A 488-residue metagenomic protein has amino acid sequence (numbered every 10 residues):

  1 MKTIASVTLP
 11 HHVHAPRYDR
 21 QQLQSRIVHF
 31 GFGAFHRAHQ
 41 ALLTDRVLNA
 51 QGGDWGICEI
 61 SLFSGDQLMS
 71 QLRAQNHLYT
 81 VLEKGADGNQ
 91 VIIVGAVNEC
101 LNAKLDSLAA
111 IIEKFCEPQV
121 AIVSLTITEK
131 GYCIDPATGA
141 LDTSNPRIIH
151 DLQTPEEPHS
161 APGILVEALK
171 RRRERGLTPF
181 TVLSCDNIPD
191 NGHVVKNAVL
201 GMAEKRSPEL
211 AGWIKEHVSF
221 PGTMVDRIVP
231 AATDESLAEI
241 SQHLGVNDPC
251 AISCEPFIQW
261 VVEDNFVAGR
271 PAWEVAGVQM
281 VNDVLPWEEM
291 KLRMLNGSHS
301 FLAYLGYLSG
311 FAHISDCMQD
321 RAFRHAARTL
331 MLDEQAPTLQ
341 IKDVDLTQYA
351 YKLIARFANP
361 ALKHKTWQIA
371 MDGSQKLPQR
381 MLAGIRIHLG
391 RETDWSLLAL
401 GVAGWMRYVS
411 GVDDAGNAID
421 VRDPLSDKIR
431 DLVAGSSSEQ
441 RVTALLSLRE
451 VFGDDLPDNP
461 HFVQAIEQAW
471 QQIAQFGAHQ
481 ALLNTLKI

Functional and structural regions predicted by a protein language model:
M1-I488: Substrate/ligand-engaging "lid" and interaction regions
